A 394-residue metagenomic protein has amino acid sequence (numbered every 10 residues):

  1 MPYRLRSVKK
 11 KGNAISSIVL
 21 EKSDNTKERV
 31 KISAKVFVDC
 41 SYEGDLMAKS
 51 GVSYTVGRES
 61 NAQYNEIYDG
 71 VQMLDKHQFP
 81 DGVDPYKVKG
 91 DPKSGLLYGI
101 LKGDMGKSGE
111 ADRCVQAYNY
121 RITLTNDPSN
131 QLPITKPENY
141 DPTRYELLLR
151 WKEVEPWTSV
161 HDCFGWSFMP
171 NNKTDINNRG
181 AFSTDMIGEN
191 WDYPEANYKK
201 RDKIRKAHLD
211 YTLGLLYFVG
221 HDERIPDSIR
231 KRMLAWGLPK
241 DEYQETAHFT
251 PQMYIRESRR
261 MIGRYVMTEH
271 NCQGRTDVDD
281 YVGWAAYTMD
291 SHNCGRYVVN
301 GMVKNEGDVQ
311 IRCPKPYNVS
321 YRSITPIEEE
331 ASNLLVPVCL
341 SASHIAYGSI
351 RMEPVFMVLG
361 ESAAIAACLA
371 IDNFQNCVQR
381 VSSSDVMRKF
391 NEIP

Functional and structural regions predicted by a protein language model:
M1-K9: Beta-sandwich/jelly-roll carbohydrate-recognition scaffolds of carbohydrate-active enzymes
M1-P2, S17, S23-V36, C40-P394: Flavin (FAD/FMN)-binding glycine-rich loop and adjacent Rossmann-like elements that form
K9-S16: A short, glycine/Asx- and small/polar-enriched loop/turn that sits immediately N-terminal to a beta-strand
